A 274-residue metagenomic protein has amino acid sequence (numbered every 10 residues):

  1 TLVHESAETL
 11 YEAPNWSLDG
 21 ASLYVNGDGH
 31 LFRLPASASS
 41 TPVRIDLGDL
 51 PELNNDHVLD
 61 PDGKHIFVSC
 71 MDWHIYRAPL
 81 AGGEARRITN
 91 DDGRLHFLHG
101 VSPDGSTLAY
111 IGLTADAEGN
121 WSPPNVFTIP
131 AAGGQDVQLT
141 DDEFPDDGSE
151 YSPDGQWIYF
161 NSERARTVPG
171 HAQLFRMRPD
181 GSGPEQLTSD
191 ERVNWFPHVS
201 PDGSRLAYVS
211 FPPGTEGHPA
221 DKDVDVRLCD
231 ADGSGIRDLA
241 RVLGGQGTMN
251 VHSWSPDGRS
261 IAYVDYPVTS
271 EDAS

Functional and structural regions predicted by a protein language model:
L2-E5, T41-L47, E84-N90, Q135-T140 (+2 more regions): A short beta-strand motif characteristic of beta-propeller blades
S6-Y11, N26-F32, L47-N54, S69-Y76 (+8 more regions): A flexible loop/linker signature enriched in serine peptidases of the S9 family
L18-D19, P61-D62, P103-D104, P153-D154 (+2 more regions): Residue-level detector of Asp-centered blade-edge/turn motifs that repeat once per structural unit in beta-propeller
L23, I66, G105-L108, G155-I158 (+2 more regions): Hydrophobic beta-strand positions that form the internal "hydrophobic ladder" of WD40/Gbeta-like beta-propeller blades
P35-S39, P79-G83, P130-G134, R178-S182 (+1 more regions): Short loop/turn segments that connect beta-strands within beta-propeller blades
V58-D60, I66, V209: Repeat-blade elements of multi-bladed beta-propeller folds
D223-G245, N250-P267: C-terminal closing repeat unit and adjoining cap/tail of repeat-based domains
